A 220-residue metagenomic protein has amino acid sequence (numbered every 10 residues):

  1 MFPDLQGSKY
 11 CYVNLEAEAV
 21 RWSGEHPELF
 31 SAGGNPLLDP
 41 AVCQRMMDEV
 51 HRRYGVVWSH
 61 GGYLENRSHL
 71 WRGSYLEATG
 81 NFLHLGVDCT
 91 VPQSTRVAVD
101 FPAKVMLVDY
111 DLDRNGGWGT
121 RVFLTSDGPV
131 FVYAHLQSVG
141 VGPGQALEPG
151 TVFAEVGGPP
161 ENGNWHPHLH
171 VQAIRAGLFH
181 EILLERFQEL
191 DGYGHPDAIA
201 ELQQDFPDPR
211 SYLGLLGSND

Functional and structural regions predicted by a protein language model:
M1-S31, Q145-T151, E155-G158, P167-D220: Acidic, glycine-rich catalytic/binding loops that coordinate metals and/or anionic ligands
D4-R72: A structured, charge-rich N-terminal accessory region that forms the first stable segment of a protein and links
D48-R53, E77-D113: Short, glycine/small-residue-enriched coil/turn segments at secondary-structure junctions
H84, S126, H135, H168-H170: Histidine-centered active-site/metal-ligand motif
T90-P92, Y133, Q137-V141: Short alpha-helix capping/helix-loop boundary micro-motifs
R96-V108, V141-V156: Short, well-structured beta-strand-loop connectors
V99-Q137: Zn2+-dependent peptidoglycan hydrolase active-site motif and core
M106-G119, T151-L169: Flexible, gly/ser-rich surface segments that form the specificity/activation loops bordering the active-site cleft
